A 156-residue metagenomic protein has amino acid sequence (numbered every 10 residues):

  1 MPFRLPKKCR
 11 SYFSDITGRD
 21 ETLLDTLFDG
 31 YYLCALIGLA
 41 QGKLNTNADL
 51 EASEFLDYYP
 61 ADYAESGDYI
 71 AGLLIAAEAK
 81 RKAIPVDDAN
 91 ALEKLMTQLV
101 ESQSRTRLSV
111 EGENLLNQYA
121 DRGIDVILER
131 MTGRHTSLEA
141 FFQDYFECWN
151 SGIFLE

Functional and structural regions predicted by a protein language model:
M1, L95, L155-E156: Domain-scale detector for complete catalytic domains at protein termini or as standalone homologs
P2-D29, D49-D62, A76-E78: Surface-exposed, Lys/Arg-rich phosphate-binding patches that contact polyanionic backbones
D25-D49: Short, basic amphipathic alpha-helical segments that act as recognition/interaction helices in nucleic-acid-binding
L27-G30, A35, S66-I70, L92-M96 (+4 more regions): Short runs of predominantly hydrophobic/aromatic residues within well-ordered alpha helices that form helix-helix
L56-A91: Long, intrinsically disordered, low-complexity Ser/Thr/Pro-rich regulatory/activation regions of nuclear proteins
E78-T132: Amphipathic protein-protein interaction modules
N114-E156: Glycine-rich, aromatic-bearing surface loops/beta-hairpins
